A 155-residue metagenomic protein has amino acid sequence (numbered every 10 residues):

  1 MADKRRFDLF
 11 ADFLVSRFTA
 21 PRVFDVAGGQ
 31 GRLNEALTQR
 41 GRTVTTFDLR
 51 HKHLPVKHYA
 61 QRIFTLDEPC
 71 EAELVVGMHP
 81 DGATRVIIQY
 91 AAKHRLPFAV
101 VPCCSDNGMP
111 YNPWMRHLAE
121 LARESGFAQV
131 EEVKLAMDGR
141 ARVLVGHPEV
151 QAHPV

Functional and structural regions predicted by a protein language model:
M1-F24, R32-R40, V155: S-adenosyl-L-methionine
S16-P21, D67-E73, A92, E124-G126: Flexible, charged surface loops at secondary-structure boundaries
F24-L66: SAM cofactor-binding core of SAM-dependent methyltransferases, primarily the Rossmann-like beta-alpha-beta module
D25, L74-G77, E132: Short catalytic-loop micro-motif centered on adjacent basic/acidic residues
N34-L37, R85-I88, P110: Short glycine-/acidic-enriched loop or helix-start segments at secondary-structure transitions that form or flank
E73-I88, C104: A short SAM/SAH-binding and catalytic strip from SAM-dependent methyltransferases
I88-M137: C-terminal substrate-binding/active-site "lid" region of AdoMet-derived donor-dependent transferases
A136-V155: Core SAM-dependent methyltransferase catalytic element
